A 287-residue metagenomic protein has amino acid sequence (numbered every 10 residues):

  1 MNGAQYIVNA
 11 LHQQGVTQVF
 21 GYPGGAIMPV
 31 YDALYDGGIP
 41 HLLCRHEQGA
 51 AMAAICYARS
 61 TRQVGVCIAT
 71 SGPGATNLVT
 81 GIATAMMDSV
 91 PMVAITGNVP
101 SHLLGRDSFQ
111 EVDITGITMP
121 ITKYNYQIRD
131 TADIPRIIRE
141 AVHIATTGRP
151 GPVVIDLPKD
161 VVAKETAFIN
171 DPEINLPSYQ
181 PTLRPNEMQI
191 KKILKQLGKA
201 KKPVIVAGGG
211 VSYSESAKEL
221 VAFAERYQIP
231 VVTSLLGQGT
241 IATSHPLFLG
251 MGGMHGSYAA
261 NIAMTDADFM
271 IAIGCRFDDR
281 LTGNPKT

Functional and structural regions predicted by a protein language model:
M1-T287: N-terminal alpha/beta PP-like core and its mobile active-site loop of ThDP/TPP-dependent enzymes
